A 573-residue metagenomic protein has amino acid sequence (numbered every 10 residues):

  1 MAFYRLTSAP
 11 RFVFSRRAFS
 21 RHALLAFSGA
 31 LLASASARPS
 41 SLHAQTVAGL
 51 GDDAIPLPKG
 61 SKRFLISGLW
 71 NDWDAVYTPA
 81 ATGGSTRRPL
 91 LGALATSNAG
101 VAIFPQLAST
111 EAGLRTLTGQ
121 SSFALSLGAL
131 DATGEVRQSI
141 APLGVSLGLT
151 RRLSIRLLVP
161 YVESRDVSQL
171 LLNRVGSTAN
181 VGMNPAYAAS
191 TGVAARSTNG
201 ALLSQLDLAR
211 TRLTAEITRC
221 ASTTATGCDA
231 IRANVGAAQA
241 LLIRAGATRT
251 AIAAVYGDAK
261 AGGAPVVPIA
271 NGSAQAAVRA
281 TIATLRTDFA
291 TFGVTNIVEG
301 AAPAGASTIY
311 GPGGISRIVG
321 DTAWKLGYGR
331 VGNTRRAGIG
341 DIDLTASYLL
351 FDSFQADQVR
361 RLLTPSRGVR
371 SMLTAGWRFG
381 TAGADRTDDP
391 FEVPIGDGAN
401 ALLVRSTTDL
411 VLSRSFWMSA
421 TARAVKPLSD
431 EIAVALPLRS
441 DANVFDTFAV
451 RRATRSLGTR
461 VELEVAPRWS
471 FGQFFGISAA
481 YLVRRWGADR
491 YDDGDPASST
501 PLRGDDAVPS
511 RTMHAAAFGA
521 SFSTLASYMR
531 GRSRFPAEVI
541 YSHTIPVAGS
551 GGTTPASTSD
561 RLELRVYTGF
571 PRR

Functional and structural regions predicted by a protein language model:
M1-A18: N-terminal secretory signal peptides that target proteins for export/translocation
A35-A44: Boundary at the C-terminal end of the N-terminal hydrophobic targeting segment
H43-G368, D409, P496-S498, V508-T512 (+1 more regions): Transmembrane beta-barrel domains of Gram-negative outer membranes and organellar outer membranes
K62-I66, I155-V159, L344, V369-A375 (+9 more regions): Transmembrane beta-strands of outer-membrane beta-barrel proteins
G68-D74, V159-R165, L350, W377-G383 (+5 more regions): Transmembrane beta-strands of outer-membrane beta-barrel pores
P79-A93, A283-R286, G293-I297, E431-R573: Outer membrane beta-barrel transmembrane domains
L117-S126, V319-Y328, A382-N400, L438-F448 (+2 more regions): Flexible, solvent-exposed coil segments and beta strand-coil junctions, predominantly the extracellular/periplasmic
P365-S429: Loop-centered beta-sheet repeat module
